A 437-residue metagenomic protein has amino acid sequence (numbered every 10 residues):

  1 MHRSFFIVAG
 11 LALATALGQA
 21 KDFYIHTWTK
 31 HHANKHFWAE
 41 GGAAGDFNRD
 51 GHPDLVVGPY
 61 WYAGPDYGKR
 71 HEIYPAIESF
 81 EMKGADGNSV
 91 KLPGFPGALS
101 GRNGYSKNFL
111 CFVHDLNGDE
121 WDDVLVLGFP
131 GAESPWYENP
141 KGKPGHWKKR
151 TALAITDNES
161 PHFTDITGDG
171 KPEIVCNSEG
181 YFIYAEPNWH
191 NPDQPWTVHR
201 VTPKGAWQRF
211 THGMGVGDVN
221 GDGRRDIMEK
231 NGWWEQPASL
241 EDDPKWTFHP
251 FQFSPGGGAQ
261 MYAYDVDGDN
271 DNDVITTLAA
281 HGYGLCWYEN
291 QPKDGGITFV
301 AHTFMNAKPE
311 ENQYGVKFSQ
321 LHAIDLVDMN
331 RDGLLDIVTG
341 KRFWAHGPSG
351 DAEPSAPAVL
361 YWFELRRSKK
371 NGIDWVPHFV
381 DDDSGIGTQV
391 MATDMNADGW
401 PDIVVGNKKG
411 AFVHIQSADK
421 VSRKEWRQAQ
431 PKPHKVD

Functional and structural regions predicted by a protein language model:
M1-I7: Bacterial N-terminal signal peptides that target proteins for export
I7-T15: Bacterial N-terminal signal peptides
G18-D437: Beta-propeller-forming repeat regions
